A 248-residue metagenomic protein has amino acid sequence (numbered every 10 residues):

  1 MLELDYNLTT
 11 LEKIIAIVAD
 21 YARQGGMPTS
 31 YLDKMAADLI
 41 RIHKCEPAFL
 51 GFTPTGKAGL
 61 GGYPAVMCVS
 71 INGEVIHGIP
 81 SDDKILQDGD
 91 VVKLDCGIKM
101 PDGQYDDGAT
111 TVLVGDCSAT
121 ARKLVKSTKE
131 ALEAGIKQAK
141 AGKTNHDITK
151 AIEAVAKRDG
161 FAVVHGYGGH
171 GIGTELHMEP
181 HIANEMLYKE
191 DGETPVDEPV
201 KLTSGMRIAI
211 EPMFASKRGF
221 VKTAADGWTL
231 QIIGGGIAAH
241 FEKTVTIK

Functional and structural regions predicted by a protein language model:
M1-K248: Active-site neighborhoods and metal-handling regions in enzymes and metal-associated proteins
